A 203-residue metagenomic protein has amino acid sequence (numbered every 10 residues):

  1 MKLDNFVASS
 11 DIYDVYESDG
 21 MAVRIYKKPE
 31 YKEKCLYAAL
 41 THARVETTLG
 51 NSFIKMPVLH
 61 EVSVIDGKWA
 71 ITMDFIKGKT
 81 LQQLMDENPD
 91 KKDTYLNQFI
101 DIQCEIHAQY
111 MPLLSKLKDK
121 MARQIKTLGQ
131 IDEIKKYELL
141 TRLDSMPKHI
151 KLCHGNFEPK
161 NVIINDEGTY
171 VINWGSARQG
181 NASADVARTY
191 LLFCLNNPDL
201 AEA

Functional and structural regions predicted by a protein language model:
D4-A38, L84: ATP-binding glycine-rich loop module of kinase domains
D14-E17, T141-A184: Active-site acidic catalytic loop and adjacent metal/ATP-binding pocket of ATP-dependent phosphoryl transfer enzymes
Y26, S63, I76: Residues forming the ATP-binding cleft of Hanks-type serine/threonine protein kinase domains
A38, H42-E46, Q103-I106, T189: AlphaC helix (C-helix) of the protein kinase catalytic domain N-lobe, especially the conserved acidic-hydrophobic
E46-V62: Conserved HxN/HPN-centered segment at the entrance to the catalytic loop of eukaryotic protein kinase-like domains
D66-T80: Conserved short submotifs of the Hanks-type protein kinase catalytic core that shape the nucleotide-binding pocket
K79-K118, E133-E138, R142-M146, L152 (+1 more regions): Conserved kinase catalytic-core helix
V186-A203: Active-site activation/catalytic loop segments of kinase-like enzymes and analogous catalytic loops in related
